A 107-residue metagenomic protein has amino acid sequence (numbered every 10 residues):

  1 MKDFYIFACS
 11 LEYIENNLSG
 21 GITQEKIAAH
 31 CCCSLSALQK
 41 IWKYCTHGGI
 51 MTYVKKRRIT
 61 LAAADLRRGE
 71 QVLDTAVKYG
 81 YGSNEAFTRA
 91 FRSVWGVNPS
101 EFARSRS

Functional and structural regions predicted by a protein language model:
M1-C9: N-terminal amphipathic/basic helix or basic patch
M1-K2, R89-S107: …primarily DNA-binding HTH/wHTH and HhH modules…
A8-N16, G21-E25, Y44-G80, R106-S107: Terminal helix-turn-helix DNA-binding modules in bacterial transcription factors
S34-L35, G82-S83: Short coil turns linking two alpha-helices in DNA-binding domains
